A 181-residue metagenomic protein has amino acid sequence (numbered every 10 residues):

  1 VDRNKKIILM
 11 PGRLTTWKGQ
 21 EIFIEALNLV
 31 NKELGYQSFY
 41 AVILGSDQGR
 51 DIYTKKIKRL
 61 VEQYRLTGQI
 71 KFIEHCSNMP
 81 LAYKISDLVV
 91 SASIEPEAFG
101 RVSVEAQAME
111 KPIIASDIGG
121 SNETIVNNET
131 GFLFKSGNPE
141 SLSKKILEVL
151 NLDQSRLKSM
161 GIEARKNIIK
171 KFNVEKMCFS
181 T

Functional and structural regions predicted by a protein language model:
K6, M10-K32, K55, E140: A conserved mid-protein helix/loop that constitutes part of the nucleotide-sugar donor-binding site
P11, Y40-K55: Glycosyltransferase donor-sugar binding loop
G49-T54, L66-C76, A82, F132-L133: Active-site donor-binding acidic/aromatic loop of nucleotide-activated sugar and phosphosugar transferases involved
F72-S86, A108, V126: Short acidic alpha-helix that forms the nucleotide-activated donor recognition element in Leloir-type transferases
K84-A98, K111: Acidic donor-binding loop of glycosyltransferase active sites
P112-A115, I125: Short hydrophobic beta-strand element within catalytic cores of glycosyltransferases and related nucleotide-activated
N127-N128, F132-P139, E148-Q154: Conserved acidic donor-binding segment of nucleotide-sugar-dependent glycosyltransferases
S141, E148, S155-K171, M177-S180: A short, well-ordered alpha-helix in the C-terminal region of glycosyltransferases
